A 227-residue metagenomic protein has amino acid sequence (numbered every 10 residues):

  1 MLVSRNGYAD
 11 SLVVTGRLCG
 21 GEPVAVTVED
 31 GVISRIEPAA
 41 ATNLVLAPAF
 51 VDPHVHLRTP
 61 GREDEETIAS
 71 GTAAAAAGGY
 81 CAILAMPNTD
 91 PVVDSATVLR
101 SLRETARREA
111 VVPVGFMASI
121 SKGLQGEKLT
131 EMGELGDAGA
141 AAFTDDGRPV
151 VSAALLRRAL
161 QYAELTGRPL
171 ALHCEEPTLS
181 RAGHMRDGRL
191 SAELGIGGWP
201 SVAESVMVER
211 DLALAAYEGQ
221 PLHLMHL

Functional and structural regions predicted by a protein language model:
L2-V14, R35-L84: Replace "His-x-His-based motif
Y8-D10, E22-P23, A41-T42, A47 (+6 more regions): Short coil/turn connectors at secondary-structure junctions
G21-V28, A75: A conserved glycine-rich beta-strand in the N-terminal activation segment of trypsin-fold
G31, H54, A75, G79 (+4 more regions): Divalent metal-coordination and catalytic microenvironments
D52-V55, Y80-A85, V111-G115, R186-I196: Gly-rich Lys/Arg/Thr-decorated short loops/hinges at beta-loop-alpha junctions or inter-strand turns that position
H56-R58, N88-T89, M117-G123, D146-P149 (+2 more regions): Active-site beta-loop-alpha junctions enriched in small/polar residues
R62-V114, K122-A141, R157, Q161-E164 (+2 more regions): Alpha-helical scaffold segments that flank or form the walls of functional sites
L129-L227: Histidine/acidic residue-rich metal-binding segments in metalloenzymes
